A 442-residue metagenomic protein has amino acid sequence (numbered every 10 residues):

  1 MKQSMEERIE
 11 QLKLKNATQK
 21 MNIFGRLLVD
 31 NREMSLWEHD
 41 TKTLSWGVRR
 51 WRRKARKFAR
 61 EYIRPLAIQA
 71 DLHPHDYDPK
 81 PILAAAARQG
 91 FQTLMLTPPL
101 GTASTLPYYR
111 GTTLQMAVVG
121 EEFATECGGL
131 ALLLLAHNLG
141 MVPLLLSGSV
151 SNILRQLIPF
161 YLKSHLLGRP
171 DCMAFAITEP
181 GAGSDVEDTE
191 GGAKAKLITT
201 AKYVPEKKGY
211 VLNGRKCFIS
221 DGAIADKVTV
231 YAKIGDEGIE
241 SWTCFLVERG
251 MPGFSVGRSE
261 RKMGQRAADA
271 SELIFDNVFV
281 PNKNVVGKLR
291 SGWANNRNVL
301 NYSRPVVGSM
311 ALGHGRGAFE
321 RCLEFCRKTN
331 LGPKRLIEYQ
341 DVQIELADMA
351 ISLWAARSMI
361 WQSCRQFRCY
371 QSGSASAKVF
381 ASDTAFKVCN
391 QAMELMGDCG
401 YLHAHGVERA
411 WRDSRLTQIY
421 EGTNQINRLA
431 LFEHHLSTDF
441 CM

Functional and structural regions predicted by a protein language model:
M1-T125, Y203, Y210, I274 (+1 more regions): Alpha-helical interface subdomain recognition
I68-A223, E237-L246, M251, S255: Glycine-rich flavin
D171, A195-L197, E206, I224-D226 (+7 more regions): A generic structural signal for well-ordered coil/turn residues at beta-strand boundaries that shape enzyme active-site
A174, I198-T200, K227-Y231, C244-L246 (+3 more regions): Conserved hydrophobic/aromatic beta-strand scaffold that supports enzyme active sites
R215-C217, T229-A232, G257-K262: Glycine-rich, charged/polar anion/phosphate-binding loops that engage phosphate groups from diverse ligands
P252-F279: Flexible, small-/acidic-enriched active-site or ligand-binding loops
D276-A294: Long, acidic (Asp/Glu-rich), low-complexity accessory segments flanking structured domains
A294-L300: Acidic/Ser/Thr-rich, low-complexity mid-to-C-terminal regulatory regions of eukaryotic proteins
